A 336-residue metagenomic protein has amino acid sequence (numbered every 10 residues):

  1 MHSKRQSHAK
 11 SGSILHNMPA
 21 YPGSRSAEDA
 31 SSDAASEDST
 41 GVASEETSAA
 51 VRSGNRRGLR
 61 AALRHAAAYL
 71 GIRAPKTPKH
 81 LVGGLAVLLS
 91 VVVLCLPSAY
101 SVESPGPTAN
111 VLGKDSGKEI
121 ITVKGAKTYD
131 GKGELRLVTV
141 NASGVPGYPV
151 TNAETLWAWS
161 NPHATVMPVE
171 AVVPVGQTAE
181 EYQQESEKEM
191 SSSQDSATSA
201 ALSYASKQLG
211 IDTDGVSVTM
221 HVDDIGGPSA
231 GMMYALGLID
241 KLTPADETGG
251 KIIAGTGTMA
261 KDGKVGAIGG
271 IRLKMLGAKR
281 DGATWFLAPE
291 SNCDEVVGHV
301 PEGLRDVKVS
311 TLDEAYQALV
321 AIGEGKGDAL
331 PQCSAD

Functional and structural regions predicted by a protein language model:
H2-S24, E28-D29, E46-D336: Peripheral, non-AAA+ core regions of ATP-driven protein-machinery
G41-V42: Long insertion/accessory domains within large nucleic-acid-processing enzymes
